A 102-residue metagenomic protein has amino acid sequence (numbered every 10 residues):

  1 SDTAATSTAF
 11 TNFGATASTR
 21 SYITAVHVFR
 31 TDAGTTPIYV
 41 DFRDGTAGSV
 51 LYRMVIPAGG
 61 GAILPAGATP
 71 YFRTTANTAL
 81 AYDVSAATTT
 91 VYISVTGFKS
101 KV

Functional and structural regions predicted by a protein language model:
S1, L51-A58, S94: Short amphipathic beta-strand/extended segments with alternating polar/hydrophobic composition
S1-A25, T31-A33, A76, V84-V102: C-terminal interaction-tip segments
A17, G48-L51, P70, S100: Polar low-complexity intrinsically disordered regions enriched in Ser/Thr and small residues
F29, R43-G45, D83: A generic structural motif
A33-R53: Short, surface-exposed beta-strand/strand-loop-strand elements in extracellular ectodomains
D41-R43, A81, T96: Residues in well-ordered beta-strands of folded domains
L51-V55, A68-Y71, Y82-D83: Beta-strand-rich interaction surfaces with strong enrichment in secreted/lumenal proteins
G59-N77: Beta-sandwich interaction modules
